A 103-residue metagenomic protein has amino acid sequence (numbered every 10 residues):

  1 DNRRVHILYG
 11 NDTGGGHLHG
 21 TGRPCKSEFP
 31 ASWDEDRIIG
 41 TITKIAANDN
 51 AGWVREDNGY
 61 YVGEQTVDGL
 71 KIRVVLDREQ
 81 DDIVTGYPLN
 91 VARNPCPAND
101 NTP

Functional and structural regions predicted by a protein language model:
N2-P103: Functional cores of ribonucleases/endoribonucleases
